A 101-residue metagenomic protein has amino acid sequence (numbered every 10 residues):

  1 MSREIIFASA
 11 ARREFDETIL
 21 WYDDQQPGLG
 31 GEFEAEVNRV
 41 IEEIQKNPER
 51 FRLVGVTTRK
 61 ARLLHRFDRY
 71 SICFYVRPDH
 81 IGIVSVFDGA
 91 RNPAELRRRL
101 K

Functional and structural regions predicted by a protein language model:
M1-E34: Arg/Lys-rich, positively charged N-terminal/basic patches that mediate binding to nucleic acids
S9, E34, I41-K46, K101: Outer-membrane beta-barrel domain signature
P27, E42, K46-E49, R91: Generic structural signal for secondary-structure transition and capping sites
G31-E32, R52-V54, A94-E95: Short, hydrophobic secondary-structure boundary micro-motifs
R39, K46-I81: Basic/aromatic recognition patch in beta-strand/loop cores that engages polyanionic ligands
D68-K101: Enriched for short, Lys/Arg-rich terminal
